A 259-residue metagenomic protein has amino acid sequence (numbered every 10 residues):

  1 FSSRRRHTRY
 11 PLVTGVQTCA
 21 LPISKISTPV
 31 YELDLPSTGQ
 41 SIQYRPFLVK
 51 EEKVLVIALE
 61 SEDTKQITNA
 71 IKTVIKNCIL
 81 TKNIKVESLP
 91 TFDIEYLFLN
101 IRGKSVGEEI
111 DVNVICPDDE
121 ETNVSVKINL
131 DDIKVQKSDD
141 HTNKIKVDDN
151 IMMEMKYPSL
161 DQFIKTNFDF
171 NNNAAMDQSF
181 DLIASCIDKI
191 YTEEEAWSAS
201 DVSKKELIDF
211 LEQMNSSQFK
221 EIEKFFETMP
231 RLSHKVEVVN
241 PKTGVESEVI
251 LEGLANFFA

Functional and structural regions predicted by a protein language model:
F1-C19: Single conserved hydrophobic/aromatic residue that forms the stacking wall/gate of nucleotide- or nucleobase-binding
V16, A20-A259: Long C-terminal interaction/binding lobes of large macromolecular proteins
